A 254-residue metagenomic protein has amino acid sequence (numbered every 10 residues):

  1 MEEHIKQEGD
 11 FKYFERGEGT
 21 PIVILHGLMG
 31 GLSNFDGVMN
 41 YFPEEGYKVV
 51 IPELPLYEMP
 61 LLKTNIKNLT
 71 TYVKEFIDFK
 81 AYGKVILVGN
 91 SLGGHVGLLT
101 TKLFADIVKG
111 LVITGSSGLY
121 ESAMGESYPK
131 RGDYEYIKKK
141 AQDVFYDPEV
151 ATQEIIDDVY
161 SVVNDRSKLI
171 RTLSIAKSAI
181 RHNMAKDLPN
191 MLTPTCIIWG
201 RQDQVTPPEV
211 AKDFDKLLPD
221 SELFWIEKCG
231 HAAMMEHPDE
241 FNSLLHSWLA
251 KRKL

Functional and structural regions predicted by a protein language model:
K12-M59: Conserved HGGG/HGGXW glycine-rich cap/lid loop of the alpha/beta-hydrolase fold
L25, L54, T114, I226-C229: Alpha/beta-hydrolase
E44, K48-V88, S243: Active-site loop/oxyanion-hole signature of alpha/beta-hydrolase fold enzymes
G89, G93, G97: Gly/Ala-rich beta-loop-alpha elbow adjacent to hydrolase catalytic centers
L98-L103, I107-K139: Flexible "cap/lid" loop of the alpha/beta hydrolase fold
R131-T193: Conserved alpha/beta-hydrolase catalytic His-Asp/Glu region
K177-K216, W225: Conserved serine/cysteine hydrolase catalytic core
C229-N242: Catalytic histidine-centered segment of alpha/beta-hydrolase-like enzymes
